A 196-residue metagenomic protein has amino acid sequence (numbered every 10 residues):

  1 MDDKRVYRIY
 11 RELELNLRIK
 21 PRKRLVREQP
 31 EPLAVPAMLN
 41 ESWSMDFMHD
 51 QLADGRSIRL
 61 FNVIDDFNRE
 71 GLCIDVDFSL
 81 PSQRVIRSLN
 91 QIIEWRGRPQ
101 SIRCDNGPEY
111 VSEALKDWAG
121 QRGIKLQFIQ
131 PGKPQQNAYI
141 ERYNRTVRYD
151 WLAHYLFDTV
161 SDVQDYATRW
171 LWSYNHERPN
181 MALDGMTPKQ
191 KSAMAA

Functional and structural regions predicted by a protein language model:
M1-A196: Charged DNA-binding/catalytic regions of mobile-element recombinases
